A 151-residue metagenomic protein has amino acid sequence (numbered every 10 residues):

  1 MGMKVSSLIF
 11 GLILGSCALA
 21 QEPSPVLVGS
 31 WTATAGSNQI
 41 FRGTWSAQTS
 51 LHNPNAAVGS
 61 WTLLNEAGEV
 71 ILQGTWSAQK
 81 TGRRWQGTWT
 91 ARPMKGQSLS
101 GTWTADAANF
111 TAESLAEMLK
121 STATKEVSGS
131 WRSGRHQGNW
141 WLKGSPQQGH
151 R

Functional and structural regions predicted by a protein language model:
M1-S7: Positively charged n-region of N-terminal signal peptides that target proteins for export
S7-S16: Bacterial N-terminal signal peptides
Q21-R151: Central antiparallel beta-sheet cores of small beta-barrel/beta-sandwich binding domains
